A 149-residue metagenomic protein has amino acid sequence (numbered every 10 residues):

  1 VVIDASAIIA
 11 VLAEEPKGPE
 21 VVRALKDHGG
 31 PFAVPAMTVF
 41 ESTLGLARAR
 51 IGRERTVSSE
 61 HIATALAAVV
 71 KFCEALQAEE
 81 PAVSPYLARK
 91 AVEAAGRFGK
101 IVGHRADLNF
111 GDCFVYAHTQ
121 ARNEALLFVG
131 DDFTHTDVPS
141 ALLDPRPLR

Functional and structural regions predicted by a protein language model:
V1-A13, A75-L87, R149: An acidic intrinsically disordered interaction segment
V1-T38, A49-A67: Short, well-structured N-terminal submotif of metal-dependent ribonuclease cores
D4, D112, G130-D132: Acidic active-site catalytic centers that drive phospho-/nucleotidyl reactions and related ester hydrolyses
V11-L12, G45, T136: Residues that scaffold the ATP/ADP-binding catalytic core of kinase and kinase-like folds
K26, E74, Q120: Anion (oxyanion) recognition and catalysis
V39, T43, A47-G96: Active-site-proximal, substrate-binding regions of enzyme catalytic domains and RNA-binding/basic surfaces
A78-A125: Active-site neighborhoods of divalent-metal-dependent phosphate/nucleic-acid chemistry enzymes
Y116-R149: Acidic, PIN/NYN-like endoribonuclease modules and their adjacent C-terminal/linker elements
